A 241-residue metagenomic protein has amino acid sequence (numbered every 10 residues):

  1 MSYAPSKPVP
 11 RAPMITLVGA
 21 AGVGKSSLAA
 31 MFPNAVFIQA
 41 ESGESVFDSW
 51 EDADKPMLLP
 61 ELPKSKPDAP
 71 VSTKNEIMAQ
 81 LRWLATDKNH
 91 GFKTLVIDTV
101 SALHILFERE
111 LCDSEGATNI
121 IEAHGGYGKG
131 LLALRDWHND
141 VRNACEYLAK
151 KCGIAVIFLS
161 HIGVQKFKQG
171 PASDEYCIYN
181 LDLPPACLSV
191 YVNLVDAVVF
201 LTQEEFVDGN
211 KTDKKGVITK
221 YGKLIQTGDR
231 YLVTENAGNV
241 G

Functional and structural regions predicted by a protein language model:
S2-I97, S101-E108: Conserved P-loop
K7-P8, M14-V18, A35, R135-W137 (+2 more regions): A short linear-motif detector with a strong N-terminal bias
S26-A29, L148, V190-Y191: Hydrophobic/aromatic ligand-binding patch that stacks against planar heteroaromatic rings of cofactors or nucleotides
A35-F37, V156, V198-F200: Short, well-ordered beta-strand core segments
E41-S45, V100-A102, I162-K166, E204-V207 (+1 more regions): Conserved nucleotide-binding/hydrolysis micro-motifs of P-loop NTPases
T99-S189: P-loop NTPase motor core
K168-G241: Conserved GTP-binding G-domain of TRAFAC-class P-loop NTPases and closely related GTPase folds
